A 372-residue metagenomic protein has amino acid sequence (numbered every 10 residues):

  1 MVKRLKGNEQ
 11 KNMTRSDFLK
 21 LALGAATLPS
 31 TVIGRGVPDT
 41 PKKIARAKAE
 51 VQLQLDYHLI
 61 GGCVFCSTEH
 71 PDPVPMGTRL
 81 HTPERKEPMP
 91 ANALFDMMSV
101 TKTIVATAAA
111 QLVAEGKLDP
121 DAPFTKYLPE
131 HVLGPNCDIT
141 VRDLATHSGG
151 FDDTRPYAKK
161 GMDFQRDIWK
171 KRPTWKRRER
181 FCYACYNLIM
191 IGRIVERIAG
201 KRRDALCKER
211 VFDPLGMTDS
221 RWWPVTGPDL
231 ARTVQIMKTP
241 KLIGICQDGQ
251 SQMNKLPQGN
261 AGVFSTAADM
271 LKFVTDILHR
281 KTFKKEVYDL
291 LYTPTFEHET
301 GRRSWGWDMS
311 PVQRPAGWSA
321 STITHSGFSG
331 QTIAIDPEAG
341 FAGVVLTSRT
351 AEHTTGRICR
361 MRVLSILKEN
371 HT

Functional and structural regions predicted by a protein language model:
M1-T14, G24-A26: N-terminal secretory signal peptides
L5, N12-M13, S30-E50: C-terminal segment of N-terminal export signals and the immediately downstream linker at the start of the mature
T40-F95, K117, R166-I168: Short, conserved catalytic-motif segment at the N-terminal edge
Y57-C63, E84-D143, W175-Y186, Q258-A261: Short active-site loop at a secondary-structure junction that contains or immediately precedes the catalytic residue(s)
P73-T78, T82, G134-I323: Short, surface-exposed loop or secondary-structure junction motifs that flank catalytic or metal-binding residues
A108, I333-A334, G340-R349: Short, well-ordered beta-strand elements
P294, E299-T300, V312-A316, E352-T372: Short, gly/Ser/Thr-rich active-site loops of penicillin-recognizing serine hydrolases
G327-I335: Short glycine-rich, acidic/polar surface loops and turns
